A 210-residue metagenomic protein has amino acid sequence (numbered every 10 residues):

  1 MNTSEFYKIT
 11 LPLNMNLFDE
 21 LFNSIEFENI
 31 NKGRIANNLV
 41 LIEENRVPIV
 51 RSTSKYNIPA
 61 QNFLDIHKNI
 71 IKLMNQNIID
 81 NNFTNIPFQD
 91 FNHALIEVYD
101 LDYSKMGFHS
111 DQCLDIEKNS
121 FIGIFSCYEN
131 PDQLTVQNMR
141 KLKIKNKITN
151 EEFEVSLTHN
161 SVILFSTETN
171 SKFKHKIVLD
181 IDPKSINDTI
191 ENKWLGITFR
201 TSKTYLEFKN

Functional and structural regions predicted by a protein language model:
M1-N210: Non-heme Fe(II) oxygenase metal-center motifs and adjacent flexible, charged/small-residue loops
